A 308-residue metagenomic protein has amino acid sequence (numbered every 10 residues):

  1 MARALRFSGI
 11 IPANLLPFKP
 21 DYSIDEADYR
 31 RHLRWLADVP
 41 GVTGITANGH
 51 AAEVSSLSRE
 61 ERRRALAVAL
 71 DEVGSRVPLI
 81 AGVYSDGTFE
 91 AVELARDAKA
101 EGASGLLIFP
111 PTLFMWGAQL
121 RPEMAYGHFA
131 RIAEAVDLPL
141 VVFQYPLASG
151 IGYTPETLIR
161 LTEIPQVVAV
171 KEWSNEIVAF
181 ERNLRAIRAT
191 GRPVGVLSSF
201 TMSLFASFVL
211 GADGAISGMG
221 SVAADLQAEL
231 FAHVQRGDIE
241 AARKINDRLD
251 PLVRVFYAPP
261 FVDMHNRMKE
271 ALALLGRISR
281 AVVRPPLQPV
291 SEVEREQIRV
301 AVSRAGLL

Functional and structural regions predicted by a protein language model:
M1, L36, D97-A98, L161 (+2 more regions): A general structural signal for stabilizing positions within well-ordered secondary structure
A2-G152, Q288, L308: Active-site beta->alpha loop and helix N-cap motifs at the rims of alpha/beta catalytic domains
R6, I11-L15, W35-V42, A223-L308: C-terminal alpha-helical cap/extension of soluble enzyme domains
Y29, L66, A91, F129 (+4 more regions): A general structural signal for well-ordered alpha-helical segments in protein cores
P40-G41, G102, P165, G191 (+3 more regions): Glycine-centered loop/turn motif at secondary-structure junctions
S85-F89, A179, A258: Active-site glycine- and acidic-residue-rich loops that bind and position anionic ligands or nucleotide-like cofactors
R131-E134, P146-V253, P260: Catalytic alpha/beta core domains of metabolic enzymes, predominantly
